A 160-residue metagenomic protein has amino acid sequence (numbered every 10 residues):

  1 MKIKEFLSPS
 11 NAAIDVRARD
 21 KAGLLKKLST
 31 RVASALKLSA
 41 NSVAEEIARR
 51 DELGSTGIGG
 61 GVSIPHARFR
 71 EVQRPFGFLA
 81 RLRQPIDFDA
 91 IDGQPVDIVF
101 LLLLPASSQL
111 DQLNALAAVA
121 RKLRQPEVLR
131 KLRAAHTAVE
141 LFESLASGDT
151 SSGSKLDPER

Functional and structural regions predicted by a protein language model:
M1-R160: Cytosolic covalent-transfer regions centered on His/Cys nucleophiles that carry phosphoryl or persulfide groups
